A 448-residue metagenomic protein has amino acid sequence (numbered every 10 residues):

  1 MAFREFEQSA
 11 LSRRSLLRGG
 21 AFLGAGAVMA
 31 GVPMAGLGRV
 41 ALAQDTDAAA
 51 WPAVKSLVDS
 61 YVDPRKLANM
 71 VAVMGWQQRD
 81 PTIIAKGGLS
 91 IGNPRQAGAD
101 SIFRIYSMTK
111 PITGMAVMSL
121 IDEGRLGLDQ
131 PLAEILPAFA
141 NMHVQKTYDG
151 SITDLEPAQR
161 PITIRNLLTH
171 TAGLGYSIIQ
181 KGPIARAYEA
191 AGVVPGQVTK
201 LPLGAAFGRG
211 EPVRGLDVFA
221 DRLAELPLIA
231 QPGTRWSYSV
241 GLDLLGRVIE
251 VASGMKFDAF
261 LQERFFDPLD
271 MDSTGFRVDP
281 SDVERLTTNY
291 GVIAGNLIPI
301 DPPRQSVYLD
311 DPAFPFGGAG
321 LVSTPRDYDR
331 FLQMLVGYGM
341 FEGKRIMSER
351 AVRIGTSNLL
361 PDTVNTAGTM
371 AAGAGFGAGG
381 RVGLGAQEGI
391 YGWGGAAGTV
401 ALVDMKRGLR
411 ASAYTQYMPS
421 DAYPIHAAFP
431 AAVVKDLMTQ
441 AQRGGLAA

Functional and structural regions predicted by a protein language model:
M1-S15, A30: N-terminal secretory signal peptides
F3, G337, F341, T356-T366 (+1 more regions): Short, gly/Ser/Thr-rich active-site loops of penicillin-recognizing serine hydrolases
G38-A43: Boundary at the C-terminal end of the N-terminal hydrophobic targeting segment
D47-I105, R125-G127, M142-T153, E388 (+1 more regions): Short, conserved catalytic-motif segment at the N-terminal edge
V58, Q78-R79, R104-L132, L242-E250 (+2 more regions): Active-site SXXK
P81, H143-A386: Short, surface-exposed loop or secondary-structure junction motifs that flank catalytic or metal-binding residues
I84, A401-D404, G408-Y417: Short, well-ordered beta-strand elements
L132-M142: Acidic helix-start/capping segments at beta-turn-to-alpha-helix junctions
